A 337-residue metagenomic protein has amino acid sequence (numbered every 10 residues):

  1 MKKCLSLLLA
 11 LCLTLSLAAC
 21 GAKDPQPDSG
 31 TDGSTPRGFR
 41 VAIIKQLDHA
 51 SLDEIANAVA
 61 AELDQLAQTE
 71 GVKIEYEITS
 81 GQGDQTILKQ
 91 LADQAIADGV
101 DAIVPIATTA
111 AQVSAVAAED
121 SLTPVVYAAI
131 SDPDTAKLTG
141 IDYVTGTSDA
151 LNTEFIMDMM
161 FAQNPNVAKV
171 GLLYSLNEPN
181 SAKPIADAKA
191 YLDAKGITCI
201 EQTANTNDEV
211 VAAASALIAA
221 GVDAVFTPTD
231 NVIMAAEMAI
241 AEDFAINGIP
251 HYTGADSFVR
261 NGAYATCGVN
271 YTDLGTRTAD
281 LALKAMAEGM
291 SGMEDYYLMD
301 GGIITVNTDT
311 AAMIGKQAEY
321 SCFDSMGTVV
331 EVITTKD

Functional and structural regions predicted by a protein language model:
L15-A19: C-terminal motif of bacterial Sec signal peptides marking the signal peptidase cleavage site
G21-K23: Bacterial signal peptide processing site
S34-A61, L66, E77-T86, N177-S181 (+1 more regions): Extracytoplasmic "Venus flytrap"
V41, V59, G146-K195, D295-A311: An alpha-beta-alpha
E77-L138, D230-G254: Beta-alpha junction/loop-to-helix N-cap segments that form part of ligand/metal-binding clefts
P133-T139, T145-K169, V269-M290: Hydrophobic alpha-helical segments within soluble ligand-binding/sensing domains
P179-H251, A255: Pocket-lining segment of extracytoplasmic ligand-binding domains
K284-D337: Hinge/cleft segment of the Venus flytrap/periplasmic-binding protein
